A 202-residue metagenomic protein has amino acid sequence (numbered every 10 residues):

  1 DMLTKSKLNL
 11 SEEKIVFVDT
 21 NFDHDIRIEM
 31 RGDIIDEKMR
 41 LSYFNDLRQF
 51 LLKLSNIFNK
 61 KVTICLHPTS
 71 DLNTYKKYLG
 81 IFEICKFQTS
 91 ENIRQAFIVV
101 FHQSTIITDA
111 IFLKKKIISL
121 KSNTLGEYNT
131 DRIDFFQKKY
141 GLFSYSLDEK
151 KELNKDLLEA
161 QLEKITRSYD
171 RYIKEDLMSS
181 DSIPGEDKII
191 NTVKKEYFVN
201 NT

Functional and structural regions predicted by a protein language model:
D1, K86-E91, S122-E127: Short, acidic/turn-prone active-site loops that include or flank metal/cofactor- and phosphate-binding residues
D1-L3, I106-I107: Active-site and donor-binding regions of nucleotide-sugar-utilizing enzymes
M2-T74: Conserved catalytic-core segment of nucleotide-activated headgroup transferases in glycan assembly
L47-F58, I111, E149-L153, L157 (+2 more regions): Hydrophobic, Leu/Ile/Phe/Ala-enriched alpha-helical segments that form helix-helix packing faces
R48, T63-L113, I117: Donor nucleotide-activated moiety binding/catalytic core segment of transferases that use nucleotide-activated donors
Y75-G80, T105-S180: Catalytic binding pocket for nucleotide-activated donors in carbohydrate/polymer assembly enzymes
E159, R171-T202: C-terminal alpha-helical cap of glycosyltransferases
